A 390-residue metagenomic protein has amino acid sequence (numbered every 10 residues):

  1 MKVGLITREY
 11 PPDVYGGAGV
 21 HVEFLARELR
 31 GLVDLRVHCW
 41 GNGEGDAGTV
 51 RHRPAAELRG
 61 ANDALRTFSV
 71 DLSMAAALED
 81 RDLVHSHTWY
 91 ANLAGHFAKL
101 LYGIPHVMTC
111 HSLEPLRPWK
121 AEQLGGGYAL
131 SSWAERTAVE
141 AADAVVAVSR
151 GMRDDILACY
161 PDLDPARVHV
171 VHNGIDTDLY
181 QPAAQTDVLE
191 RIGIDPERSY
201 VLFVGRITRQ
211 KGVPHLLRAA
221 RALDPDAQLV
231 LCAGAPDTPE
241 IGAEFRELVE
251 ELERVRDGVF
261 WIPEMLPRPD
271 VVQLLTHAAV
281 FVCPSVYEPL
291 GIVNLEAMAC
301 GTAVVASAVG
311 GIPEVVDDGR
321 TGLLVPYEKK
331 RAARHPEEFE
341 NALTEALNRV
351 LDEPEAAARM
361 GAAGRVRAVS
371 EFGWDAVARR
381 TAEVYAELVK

Functional and structural regions predicted by a protein language model:
M1-E44, K390: N-terminal subdomain of nucleotide-sugar transferases
V20, S199, F203-A222, A243: A conserved mid-protein helix/loop that constitutes part of the nucleotide-sugar donor-binding site
S86-A91, C110: Short His-centered aromatic/hydrophobic patch
I104-P105, P115-T137, D154: Nucleotide-sugar donor phosphate/pyrophosphate-binding loop at the beta->alpha transition of glycosyltransferases
G151, G174: Carbohydrate-associated surface elements
G242-M265, P269: Nucleotide-activated donor-binding/catalytic signature segment of Leloir-type glycosyltransferases, i.e., the conserved
V280, A303-A306, V316: Short hydrophobic beta-strand element within catalytic cores of glycosyltransferases and related nucleotide-activated
V286: Aromatic "clamp/platform" in nucleotide-sugar-dependent glycosyltransferases that forms part of the donor/acceptor
